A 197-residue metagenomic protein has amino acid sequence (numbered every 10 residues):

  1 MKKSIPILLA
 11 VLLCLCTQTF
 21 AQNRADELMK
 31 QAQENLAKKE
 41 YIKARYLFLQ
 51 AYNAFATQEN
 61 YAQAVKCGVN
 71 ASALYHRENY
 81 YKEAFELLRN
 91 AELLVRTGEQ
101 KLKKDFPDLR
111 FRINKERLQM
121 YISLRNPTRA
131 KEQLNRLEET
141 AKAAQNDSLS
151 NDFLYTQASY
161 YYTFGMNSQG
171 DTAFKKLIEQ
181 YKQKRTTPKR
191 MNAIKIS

Functional and structural regions predicted by a protein language model:
M1-Q31: Bacterial Sec-dependent N-terminal signal peptides
F20-S197: A "functional boundary" signal
